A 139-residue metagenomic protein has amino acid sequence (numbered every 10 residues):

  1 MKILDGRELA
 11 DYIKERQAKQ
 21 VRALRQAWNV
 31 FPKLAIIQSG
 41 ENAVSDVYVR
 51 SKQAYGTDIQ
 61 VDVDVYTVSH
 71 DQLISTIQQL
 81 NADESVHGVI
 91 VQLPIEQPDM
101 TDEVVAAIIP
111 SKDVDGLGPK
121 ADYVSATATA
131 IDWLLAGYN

Functional and structural regions predicted by a protein language model:
M1-A27: Positively charged, low-complexity intrinsically disordered leader regions
D5, K52, V89: Residue-level signature of catalytic and energy-coupling elements of molecular machines, predominantly ATP/GTP-dependent
Q20, V44-D58: Short, solvent-exposed amphipathic alpha-helices that sit in or adjacent to ligand/effector-binding or catalytic
N29-G40: Short beta-strand segments enriched in small/hydrophobic residues
G56-V68: Short beta-strand elements in bilobed, periplasmic/extracellular small-molecule ligand-binding domains
Q72-E84: Short, well-structured alpha-helical segments in soluble
G88-N139: Anion-binding alpha/beta catalytic cores of soluble intermediary-metabolism enzymes, centered on
